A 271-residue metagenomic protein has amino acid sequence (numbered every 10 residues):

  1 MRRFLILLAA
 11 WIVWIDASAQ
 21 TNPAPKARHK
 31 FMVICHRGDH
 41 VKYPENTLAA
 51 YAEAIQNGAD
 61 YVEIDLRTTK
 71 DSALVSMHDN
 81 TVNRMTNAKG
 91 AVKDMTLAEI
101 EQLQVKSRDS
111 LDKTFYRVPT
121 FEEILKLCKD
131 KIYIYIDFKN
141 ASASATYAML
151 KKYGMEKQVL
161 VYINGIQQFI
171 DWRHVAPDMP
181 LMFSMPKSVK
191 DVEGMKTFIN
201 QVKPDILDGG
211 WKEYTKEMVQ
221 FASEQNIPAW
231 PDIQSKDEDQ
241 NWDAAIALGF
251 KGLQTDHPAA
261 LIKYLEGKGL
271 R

Functional and structural regions predicted by a protein language model:
M1-K26: Bacterial Sec-dependent N-terminal signal peptides
A19-R271: Phosphate-group recognition and catalysis centered on beta-loop-alpha active-site segments
